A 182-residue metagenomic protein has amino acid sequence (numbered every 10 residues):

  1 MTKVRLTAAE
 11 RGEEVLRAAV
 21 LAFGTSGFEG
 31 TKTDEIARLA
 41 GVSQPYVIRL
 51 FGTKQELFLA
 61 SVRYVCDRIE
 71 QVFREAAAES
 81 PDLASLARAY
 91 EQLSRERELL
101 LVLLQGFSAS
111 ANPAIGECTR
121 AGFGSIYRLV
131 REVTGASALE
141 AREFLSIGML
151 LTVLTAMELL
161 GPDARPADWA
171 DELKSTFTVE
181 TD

Functional and structural regions predicted by a protein language model:
M1-K3, A9-R38: Short, amphipathic alpha-helix enriched in basic
A9, E13, R63, D67 (+2 more regions): Amphipathic alpha-helical repeat elements characteristic of tetratricopeptide repeat
E14-L21, T25, L39, R49 (+3 more regions): Alpha-helical structural segments
S26, V72, A76, S110-P113 (+2 more regions): Alpha-helix C-capping/helix-to-loop hinge sites
P45: Key DNA-contact positions within bacterial/archaeal DNA-binding proteins
G52-E56, R74-P81, S94-E98, G135: Residues in soluble alpha-helical coiled-coils and helical-bundle/repeat scaffolds
S80-L104, A109-E117: Helical hydrophobic small-molecule/effector-binding pocket
P113-G124, V130-D182: Hydrophobic/aromatic-rich alpha-helical bundle segments in the mid-to-C-terminal region
